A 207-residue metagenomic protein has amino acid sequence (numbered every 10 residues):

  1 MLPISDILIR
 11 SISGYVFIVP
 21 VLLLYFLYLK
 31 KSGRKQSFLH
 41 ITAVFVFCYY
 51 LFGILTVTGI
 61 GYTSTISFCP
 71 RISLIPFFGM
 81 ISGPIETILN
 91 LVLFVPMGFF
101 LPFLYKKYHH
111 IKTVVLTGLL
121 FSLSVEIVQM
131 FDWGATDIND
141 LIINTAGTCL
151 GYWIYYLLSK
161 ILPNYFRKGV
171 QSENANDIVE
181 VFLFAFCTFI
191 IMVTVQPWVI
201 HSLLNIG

Functional and structural regions predicted by a protein language model:
M1-I127, F131-D132, W153-G207: Bulky hydrophobic segments
G134-D137: Membrane-interface catalytic loops of GT-C/OST-like multi-pass glycosylation enzymes that act
